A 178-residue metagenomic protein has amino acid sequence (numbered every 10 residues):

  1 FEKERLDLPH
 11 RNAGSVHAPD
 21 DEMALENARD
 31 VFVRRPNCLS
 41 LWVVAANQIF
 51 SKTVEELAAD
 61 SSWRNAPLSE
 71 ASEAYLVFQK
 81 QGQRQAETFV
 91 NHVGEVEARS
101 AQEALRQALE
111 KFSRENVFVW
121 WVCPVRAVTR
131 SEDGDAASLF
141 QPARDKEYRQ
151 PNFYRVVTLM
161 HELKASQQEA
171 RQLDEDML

Functional and structural regions predicted by a protein language model:
F1-L178: Helix-coil modules at protein/domain termini and other flexible surface or pore-lining loops, especially C-terminal
